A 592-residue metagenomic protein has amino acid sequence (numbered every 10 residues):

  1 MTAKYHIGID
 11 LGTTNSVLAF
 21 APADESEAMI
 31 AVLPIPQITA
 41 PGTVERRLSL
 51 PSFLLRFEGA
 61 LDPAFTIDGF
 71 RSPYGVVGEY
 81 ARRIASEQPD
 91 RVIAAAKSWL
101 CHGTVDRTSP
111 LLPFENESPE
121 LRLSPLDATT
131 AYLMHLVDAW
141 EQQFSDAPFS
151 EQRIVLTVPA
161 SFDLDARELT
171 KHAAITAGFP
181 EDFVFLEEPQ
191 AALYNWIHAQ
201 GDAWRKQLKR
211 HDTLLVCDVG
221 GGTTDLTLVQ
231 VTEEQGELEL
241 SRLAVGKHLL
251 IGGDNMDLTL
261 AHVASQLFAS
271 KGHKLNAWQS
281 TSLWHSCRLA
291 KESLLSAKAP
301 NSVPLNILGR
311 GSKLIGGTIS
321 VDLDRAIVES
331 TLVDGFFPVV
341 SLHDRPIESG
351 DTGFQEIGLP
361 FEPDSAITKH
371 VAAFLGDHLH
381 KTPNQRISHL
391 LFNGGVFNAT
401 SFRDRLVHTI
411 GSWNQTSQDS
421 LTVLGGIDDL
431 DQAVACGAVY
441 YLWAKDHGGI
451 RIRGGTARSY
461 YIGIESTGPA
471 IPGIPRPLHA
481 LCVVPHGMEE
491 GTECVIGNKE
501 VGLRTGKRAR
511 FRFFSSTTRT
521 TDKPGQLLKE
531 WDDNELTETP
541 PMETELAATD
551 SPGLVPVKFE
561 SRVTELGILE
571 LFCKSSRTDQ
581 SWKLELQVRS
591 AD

Functional and structural regions predicted by a protein language model:
M1-K4, V184-C217, G376-L379, Q432-R451: Conserved phosphate-binding catalytic cores of ATP/NTP-utilizing and phosphoryl-transfer enzymes
M1-S109, V184, Q235-L240, K247 (+13 more regions): Early-domain small/polar-rich strand-loop-helix modules and first-structured segments of the mature chain
A28-A177, L258-P304, L308-G350: Phosphate-binding loop and its immediate beta->loop->alpha context in nucleotide/phosphate-handling enzymes
A131-A147, A192-Q207, G335-I387, R405 (+1 more regions): Phosphate/ATP-binding catalytic cores across multiple sugar-kinase/actin-like superfamilies, primarily ASKHA
W140-S145, R153, A160-L164, E168-T223 (+3 more regions): Hydrophobic, small-residue-rich alpha-helical packing segments that form membrane-like cores
I154-L169, L308-S312, L359-D364, P383-T409 (+1 more regions): Glycine-rich phosphate-binding loops at beta-strand->alpha-helix junctions
G178-A191, P360, L406-G437: Conserved phosphate-binding/catalytic loops in two-lobed NTP-binding clefts
G309-H380, G449-D592: Acidic low-complexity intrinsically disordered segments
